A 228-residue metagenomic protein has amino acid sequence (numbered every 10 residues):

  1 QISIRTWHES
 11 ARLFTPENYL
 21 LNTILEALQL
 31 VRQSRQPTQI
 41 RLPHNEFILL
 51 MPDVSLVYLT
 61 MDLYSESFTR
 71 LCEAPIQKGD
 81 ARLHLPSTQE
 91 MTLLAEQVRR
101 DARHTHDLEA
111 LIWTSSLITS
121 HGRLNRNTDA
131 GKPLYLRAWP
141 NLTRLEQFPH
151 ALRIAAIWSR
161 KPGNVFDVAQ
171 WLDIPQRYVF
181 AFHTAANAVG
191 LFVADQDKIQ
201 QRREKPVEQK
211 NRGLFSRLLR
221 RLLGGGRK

Functional and structural regions predicted by a protein language model:
Q1-K228: Acidic, Ser/Thr/Pro-enriched low-complexity segments and adjacent helix/loop capping patches that create flexible
